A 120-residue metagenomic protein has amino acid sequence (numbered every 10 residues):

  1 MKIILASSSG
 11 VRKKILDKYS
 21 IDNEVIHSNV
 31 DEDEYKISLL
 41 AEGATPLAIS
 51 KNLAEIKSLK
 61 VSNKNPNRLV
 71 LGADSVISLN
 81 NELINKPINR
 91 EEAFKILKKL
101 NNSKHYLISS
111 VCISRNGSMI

Functional and structural regions predicted by a protein language model:
M1-I21, H27: N-terminal beta1-alpha1 ligand-phosphate binding loop
K2-I3, D17, L40-I120: Anionic-ligand binding patches
S9-V11, Y35, A44, L97: Residue-level detector of functional hotspots within protein domains
D22-L40, M119-I120: Short glycine-rich, Thr/Ser-proximal phosphate-binding strand/loop in the N-terminal lobe of ATP-dependent enzymes
